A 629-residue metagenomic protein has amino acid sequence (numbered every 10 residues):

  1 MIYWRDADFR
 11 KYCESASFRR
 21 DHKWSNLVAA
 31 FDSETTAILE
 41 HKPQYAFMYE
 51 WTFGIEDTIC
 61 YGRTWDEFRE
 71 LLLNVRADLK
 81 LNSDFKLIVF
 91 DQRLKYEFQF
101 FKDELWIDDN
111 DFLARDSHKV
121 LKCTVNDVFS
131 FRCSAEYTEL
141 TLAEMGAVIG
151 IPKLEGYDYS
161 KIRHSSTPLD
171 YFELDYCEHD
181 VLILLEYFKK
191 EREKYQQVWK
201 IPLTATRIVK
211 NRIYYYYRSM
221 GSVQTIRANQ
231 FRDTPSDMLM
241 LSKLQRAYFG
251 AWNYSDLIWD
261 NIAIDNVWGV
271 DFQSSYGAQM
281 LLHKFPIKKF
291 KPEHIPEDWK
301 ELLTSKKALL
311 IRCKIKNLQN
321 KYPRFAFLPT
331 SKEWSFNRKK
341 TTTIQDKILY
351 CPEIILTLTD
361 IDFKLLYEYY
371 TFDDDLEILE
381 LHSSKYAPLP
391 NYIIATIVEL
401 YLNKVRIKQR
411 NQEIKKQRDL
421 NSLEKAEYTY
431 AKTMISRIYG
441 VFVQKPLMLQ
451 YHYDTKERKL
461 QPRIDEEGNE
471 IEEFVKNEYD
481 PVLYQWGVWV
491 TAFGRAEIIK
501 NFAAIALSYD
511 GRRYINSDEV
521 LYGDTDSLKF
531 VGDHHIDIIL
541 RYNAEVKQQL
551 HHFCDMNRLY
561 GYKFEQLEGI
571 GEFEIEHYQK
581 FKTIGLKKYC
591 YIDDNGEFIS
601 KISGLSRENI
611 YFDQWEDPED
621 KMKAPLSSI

Functional and structural regions predicted by a protein language model:
M1-A29, S33: N-terminal accessory regions of nucleic-acid-interacting proteins
W24-A30, L39-R93, F98-I629: Conserved acidic
T36: Conserved Rossmann-like nucleotide-cofactor binding loop
